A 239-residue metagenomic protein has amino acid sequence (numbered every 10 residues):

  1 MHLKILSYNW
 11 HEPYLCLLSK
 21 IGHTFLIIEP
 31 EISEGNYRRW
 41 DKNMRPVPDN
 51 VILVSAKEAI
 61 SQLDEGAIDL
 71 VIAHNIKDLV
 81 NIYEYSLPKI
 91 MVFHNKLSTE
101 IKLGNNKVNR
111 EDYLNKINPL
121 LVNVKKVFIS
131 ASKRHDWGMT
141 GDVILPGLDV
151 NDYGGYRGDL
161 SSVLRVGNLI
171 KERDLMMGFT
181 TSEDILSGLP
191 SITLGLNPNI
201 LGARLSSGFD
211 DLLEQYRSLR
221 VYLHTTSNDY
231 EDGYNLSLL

Functional and structural regions predicted by a protein language model:
H2-H11: Nucleotide-activated donor-dependent transferases that construct or modify glycoconjugates
W10-H23, F179-S182, S237: Short amphipathic alpha-helix
H11-Y14, L26-V122, F128: Extended catalytic core of nucleotide-activated donor transferases of GT-like folds
L15-K20, Y37-R38, L79-S86, P119-L121 (+3 more regions): Short loop/helix-cap segments at secondary-structure boundaries that form the rim of catalytic
I27, D136-L212: Conserved catalytic-core segment of nucleotide-activated headgroup transferases in glycan assembly
V80-I82, E100-I101, E111-V143, L148-Y153 (+1 more regions): A short, active-site helix/loop in glycosyltransferases that binds the activated sugar's phosphate group
L213, N235-L239: Short alpha-helical segment that forms part of, or immediately flanks, the ligand-binding pocket in carbohydrate-active
R217-E231: Acidic donor-binding loop of glycosyltransferase active sites
